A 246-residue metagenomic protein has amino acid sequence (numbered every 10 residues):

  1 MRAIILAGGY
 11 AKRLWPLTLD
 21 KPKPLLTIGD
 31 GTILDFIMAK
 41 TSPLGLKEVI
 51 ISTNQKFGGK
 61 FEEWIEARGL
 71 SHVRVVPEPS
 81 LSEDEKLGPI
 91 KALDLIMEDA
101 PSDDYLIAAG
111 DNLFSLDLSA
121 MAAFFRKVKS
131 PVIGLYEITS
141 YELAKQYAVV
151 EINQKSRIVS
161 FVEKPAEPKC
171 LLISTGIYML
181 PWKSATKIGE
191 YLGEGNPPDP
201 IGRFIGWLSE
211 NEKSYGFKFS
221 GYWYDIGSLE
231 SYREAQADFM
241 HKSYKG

Functional and structural regions predicted by a protein language model:
M1-F61, S119: N-terminal glycine-rich phosphate-binding loop and ensuing alpha1 helix
R2, K47-V49, H72, D104 (+2 more regions): Residues at the starts of beta-strands that form the adenosine-phosphate
I5, I51, I107, I133-G134 (+1 more regions): Structural beta-sheet core signal
L14, F61-I65, I188, A235: Hydrophobic packing residues within well-ordered alpha-helices of enzyme cores
L25, V149-I152, G216: A structural signal for short hydrophobic beta-strand segments in well-ordered beta-sheet cores
I33-F36, K91-L95, R203-F204: Well-ordered alpha-helical segments embedded in enzymatic catalytic cores
G59-E62, E66-N153: Conserved beta-loop-beta/alpha segment of the NTase-like Rossmann-fold superfamily that binds/positions NTPs
L106, L113, A122-R126, R157-G246: Catalytic-core segments of class I nucleotidyltransferases/pyrophosphorylases that form NMP-activated intermediates
